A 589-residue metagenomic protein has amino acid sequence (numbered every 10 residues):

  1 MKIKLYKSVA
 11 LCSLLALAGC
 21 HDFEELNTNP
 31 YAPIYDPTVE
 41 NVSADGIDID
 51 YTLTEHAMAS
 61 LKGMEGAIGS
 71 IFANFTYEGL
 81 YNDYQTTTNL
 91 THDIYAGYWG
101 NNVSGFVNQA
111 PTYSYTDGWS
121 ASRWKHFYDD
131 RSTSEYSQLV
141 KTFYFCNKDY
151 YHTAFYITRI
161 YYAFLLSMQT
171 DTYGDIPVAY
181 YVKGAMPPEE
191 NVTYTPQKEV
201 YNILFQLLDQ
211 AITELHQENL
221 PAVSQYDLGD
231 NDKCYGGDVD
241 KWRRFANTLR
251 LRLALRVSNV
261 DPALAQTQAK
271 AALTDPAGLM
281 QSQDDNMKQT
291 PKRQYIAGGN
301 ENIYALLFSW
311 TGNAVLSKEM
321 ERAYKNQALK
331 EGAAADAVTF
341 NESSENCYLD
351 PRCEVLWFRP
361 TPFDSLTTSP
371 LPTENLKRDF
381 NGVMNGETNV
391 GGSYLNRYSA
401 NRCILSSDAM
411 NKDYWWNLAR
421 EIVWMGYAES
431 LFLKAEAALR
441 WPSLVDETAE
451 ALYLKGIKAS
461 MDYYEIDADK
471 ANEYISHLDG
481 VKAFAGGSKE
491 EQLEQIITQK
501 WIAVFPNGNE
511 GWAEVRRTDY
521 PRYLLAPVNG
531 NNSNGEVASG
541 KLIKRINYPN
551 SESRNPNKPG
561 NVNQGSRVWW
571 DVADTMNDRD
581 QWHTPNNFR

Functional and structural regions predicted by a protein language model:
M1, C20-H21, H56, A163 (+2 more regions): Terminal processing/anchoring signals of secreted or surface-associated proteins and related intramolecular
M1-A18: Sec-dependent bacterial lipoprotein signal peptides
C20-T88, F145, N531-R589: Membrane-proximal, proline-rich intrinsically disordered regions
D22-E25, K125-H126, A428, P521: Extracellular glycan-recognition regions
A67-A73, G174-I176, A513: Beta-strand acidic-aromatic groove motif in beta-rich domains, primarily in extracellular
F72-T116: TM-lumen/periplasm interface segments of multi-pass membrane proteins, especially the first transmembrane helix
N101-Y463, G486-E491, F588: Structured, solvent-exposed acidic/aromatic patches
L439, I457-A468, E473-R589: C-terminal functional modules
